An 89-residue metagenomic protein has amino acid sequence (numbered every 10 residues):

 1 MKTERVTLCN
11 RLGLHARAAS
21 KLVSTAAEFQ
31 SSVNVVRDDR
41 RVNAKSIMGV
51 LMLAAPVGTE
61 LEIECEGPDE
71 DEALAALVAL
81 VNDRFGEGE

Functional and structural regions predicted by a protein language model:
K2-T3: Extreme N-terminal starter segment of soluble prokaryotic enzymes
T7-V57, E64, G88: Compact, glycine-rich, soluble single-domain proteins
A54-E89: C-terminal structural segments of small proteins and small subunits
